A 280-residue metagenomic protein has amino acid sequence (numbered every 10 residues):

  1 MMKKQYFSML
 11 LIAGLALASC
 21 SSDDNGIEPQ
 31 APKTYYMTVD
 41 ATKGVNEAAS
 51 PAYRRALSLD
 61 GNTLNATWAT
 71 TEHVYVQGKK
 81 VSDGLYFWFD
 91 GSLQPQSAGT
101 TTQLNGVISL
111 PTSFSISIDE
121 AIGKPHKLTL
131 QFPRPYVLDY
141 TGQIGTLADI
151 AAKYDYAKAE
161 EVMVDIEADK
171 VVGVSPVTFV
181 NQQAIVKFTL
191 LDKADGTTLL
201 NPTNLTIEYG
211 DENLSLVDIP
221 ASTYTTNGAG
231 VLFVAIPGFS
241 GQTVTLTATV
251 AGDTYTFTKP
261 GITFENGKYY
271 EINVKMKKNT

Functional and structural regions predicted by a protein language model:
M2-A13, L17-T280: Sec-type signal peptide cleavage vicinity
